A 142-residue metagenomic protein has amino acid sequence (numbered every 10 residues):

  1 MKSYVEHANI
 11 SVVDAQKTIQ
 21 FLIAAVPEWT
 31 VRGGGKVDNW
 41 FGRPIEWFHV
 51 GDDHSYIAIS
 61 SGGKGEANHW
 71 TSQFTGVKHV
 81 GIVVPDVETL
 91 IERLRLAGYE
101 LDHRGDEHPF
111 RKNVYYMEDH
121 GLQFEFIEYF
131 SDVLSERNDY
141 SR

Functional and structural regions predicted by a protein language model:
M1-I19, A25, V77-V80, F130-R142: N-terminal beta-strand motif that seeds the catalytic metal site of vicinal oxygen chelate
M1-S3, R32-G35, I91-R142: Vicinal oxygen chelate
K2, N9-S55, L96, R104: Core segments of cupin and vicinal oxygen chelate
S3-Y4, F41, G62, S72 (+3 more regions): Generic, low-specificity signal for short hydrophobic/alpha-helical stretches with a mild N-terminal bias, encompassing
V5-D14, I45-H49, N68-R93, K112-M117 (+1 more regions): Vicinal oxygen chelate
T18-I19, Y56, I91, Q123: Internal amphipathic alpha-helical segments of the cytochrome P450 catalytic fold
T30-T71, Y116-E118, L122-S131: Conserved short beta-strand elements that form part of the metal-binding/catalytic scaffold of enzyme active sites
G62-K64, D86, D106-P109: Short beta->alpha connector loops
